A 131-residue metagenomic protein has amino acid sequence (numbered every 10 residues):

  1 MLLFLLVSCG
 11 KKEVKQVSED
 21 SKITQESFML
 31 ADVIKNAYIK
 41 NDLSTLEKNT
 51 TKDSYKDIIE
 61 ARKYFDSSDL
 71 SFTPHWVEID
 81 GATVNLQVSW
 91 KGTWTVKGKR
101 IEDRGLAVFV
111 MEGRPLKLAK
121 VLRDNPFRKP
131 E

Functional and structural regions predicted by a protein language model:
M1-V7: Sec-dependent bacterial lipoprotein signal peptides
C9-K40, K48: Short, low-complexity N-terminal intrinsically disordered segments enriched in polar/charged residues
K15-Q16, I101-E131: Short beta-strand edge/turn micro-motifs at domain boundaries
I34, L46, F109-M111: Hydrophobic pocket/interface hotspot
N49-T50, K56-R62: A short gly/proline-enriched turn/hairpin at secondary-structure junctions
D53-Y55, G92-W94, N125-F127: Solvent-exposed loop/turn segments at secondary-structure junctions within structured extracellular/periplasmic domains
K63-V110: Surface-exposed, charged secondary-structure patches
